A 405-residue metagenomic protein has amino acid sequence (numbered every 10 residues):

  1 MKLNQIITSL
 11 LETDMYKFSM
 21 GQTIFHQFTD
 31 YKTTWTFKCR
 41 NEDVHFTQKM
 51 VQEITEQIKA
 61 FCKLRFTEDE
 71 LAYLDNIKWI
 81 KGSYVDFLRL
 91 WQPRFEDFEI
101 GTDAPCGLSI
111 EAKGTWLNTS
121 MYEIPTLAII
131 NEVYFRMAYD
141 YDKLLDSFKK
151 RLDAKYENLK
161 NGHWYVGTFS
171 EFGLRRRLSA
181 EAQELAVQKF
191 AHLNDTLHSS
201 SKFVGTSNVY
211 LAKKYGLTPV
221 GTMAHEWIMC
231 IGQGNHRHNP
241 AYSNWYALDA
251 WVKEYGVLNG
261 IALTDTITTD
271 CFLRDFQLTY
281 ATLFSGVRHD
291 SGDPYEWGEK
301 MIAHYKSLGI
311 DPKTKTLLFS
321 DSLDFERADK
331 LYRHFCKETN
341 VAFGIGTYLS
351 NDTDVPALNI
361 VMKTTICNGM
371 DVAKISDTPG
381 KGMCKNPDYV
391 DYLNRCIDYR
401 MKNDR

Functional and structural regions predicted by a protein language model:
M1-S243, V252, V361-R405: Ordered alpha/beta subdomains of enzyme catalytic regions
K2-N4, Y215-R405: Glycine-rich phosphate/ribose-binding loops and adjacent secondary-structure elements that form binding surfaces
